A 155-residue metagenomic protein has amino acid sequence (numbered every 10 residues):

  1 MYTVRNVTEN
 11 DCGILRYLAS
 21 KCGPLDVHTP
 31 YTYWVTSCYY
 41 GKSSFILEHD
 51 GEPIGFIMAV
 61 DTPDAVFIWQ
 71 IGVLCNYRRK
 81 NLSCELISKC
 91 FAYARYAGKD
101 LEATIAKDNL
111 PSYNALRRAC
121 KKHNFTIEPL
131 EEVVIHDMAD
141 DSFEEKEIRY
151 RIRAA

Functional and structural regions predicted by a protein language model:
Y2-L15: A short beta-loop-alpha structural element at the N-terminal edge of CoA-dependent acyl/N-acetyltransferase catalytic
E9, Y17-W69, L74-C75, I87: Acetyl-CoA-dependent GNAT
I71-R79, I105-D108: A short, internal acetyl-CoA/4′-phosphopantetheine-binding micro-motif in the GNAT/acyltransferase core
R79-A92, N114, R118: Conserved acetyl-CoA-binding loop-helix of GNAT-fold acetyltransferases
A94-K107: Conserved GNAT acetyl-CoA-binding A-motif
I105-L110, V134-H136: Short histidine/acidic/glycine/proline-rich micro-motifs that form metal- and phosphate-coordinating active-site loops
K107-P129: Conserved active-site alpha-helix within GNAT-family acetyltransferase domains
H123, P129-A155: C-terminal "cap" of GNAT-fold acetyltransferases
